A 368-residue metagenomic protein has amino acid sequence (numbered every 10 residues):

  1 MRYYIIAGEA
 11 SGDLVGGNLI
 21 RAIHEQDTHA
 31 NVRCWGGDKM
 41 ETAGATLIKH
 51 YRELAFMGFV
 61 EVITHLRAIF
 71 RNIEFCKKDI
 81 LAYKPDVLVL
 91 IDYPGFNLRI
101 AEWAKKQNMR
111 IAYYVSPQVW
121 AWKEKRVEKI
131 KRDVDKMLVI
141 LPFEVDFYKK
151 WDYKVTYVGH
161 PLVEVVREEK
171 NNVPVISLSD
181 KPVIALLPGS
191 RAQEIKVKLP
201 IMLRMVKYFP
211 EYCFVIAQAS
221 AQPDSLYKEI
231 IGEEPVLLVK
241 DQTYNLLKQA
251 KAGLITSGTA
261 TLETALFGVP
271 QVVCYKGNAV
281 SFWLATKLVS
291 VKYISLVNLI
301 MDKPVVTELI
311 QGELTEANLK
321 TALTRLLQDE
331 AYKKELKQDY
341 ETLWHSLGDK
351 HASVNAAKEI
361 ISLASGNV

Functional and structural regions predicted by a protein language model:
M1-V368: Nucleotide-activated sugar donor-binding and catalytic core shared by glycosyltransferases and related lipid-linked
